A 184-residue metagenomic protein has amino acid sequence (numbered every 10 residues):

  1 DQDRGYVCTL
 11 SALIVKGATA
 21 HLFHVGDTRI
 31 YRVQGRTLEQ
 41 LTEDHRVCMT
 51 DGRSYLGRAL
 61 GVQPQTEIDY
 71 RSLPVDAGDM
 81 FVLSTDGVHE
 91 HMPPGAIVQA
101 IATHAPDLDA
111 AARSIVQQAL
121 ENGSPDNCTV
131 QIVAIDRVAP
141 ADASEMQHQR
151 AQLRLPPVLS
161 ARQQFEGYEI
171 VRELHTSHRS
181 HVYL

Functional and structural regions predicted by a protein language model:
D1-L184: PP2C/PPM-type serine/threonine phosphatase catalytic domain
